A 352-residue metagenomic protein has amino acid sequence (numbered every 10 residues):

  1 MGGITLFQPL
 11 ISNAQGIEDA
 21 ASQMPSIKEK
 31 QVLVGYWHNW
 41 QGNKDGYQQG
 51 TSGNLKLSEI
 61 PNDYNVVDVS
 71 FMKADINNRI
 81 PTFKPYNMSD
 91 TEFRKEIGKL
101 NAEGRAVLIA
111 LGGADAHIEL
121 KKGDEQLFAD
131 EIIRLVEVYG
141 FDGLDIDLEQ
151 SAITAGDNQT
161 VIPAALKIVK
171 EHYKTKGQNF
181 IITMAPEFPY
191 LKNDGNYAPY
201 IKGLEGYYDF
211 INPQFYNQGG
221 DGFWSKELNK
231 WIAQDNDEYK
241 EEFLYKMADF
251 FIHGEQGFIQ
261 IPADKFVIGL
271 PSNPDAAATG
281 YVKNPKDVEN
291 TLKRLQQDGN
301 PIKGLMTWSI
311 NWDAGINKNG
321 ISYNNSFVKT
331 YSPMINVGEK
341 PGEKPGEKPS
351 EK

Functional and structural regions predicted by a protein language model:
G3-N13: C-terminal segment of classical bacterial N-terminal signal peptides
S12-I17, S350: Sec-dependent signal peptide cleavage junction
G16-F251, A263-E289, G315-P333: Chitinase-like catalytic core of GlcNAc-active glycosidases
V288-L305, G342: Structured C-terminal cap/extension of enzyme domains
S309: Residues that scaffold, gate, or flank divalent-cation-dependent active/transport sites
K340-K352: Ser/Thr/Gly/Pro-rich low-complexity, disordered linker/stalk segments of secreted and cell-surface proteins
